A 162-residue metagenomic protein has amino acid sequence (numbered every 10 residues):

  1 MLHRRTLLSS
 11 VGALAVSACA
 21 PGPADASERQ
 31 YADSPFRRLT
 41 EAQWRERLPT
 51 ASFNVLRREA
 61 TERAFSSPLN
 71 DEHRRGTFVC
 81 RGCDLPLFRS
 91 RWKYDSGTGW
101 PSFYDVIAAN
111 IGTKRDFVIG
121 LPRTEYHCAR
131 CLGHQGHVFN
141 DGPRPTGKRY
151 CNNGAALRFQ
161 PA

Functional and structural regions predicted by a protein language model:
M1-A15: N-terminal secretory signal peptides and thylakoid transit peptides that target proteins across membranes
C19-V55, R63: C-terminal segment of N-terminal export signals and the immediately downstream linker at the start of the mature
R58-H73: N-terminal post-signal-peptidase region of extra-cytosolic proteins
D71-S102: Mid-length scaffold segments of soluble, non-membrane domains
T77, E125, K148: Residues immediately within or flanking Cys/His clusters that coordinate Zn2+ in small zinc-binding modules
C80, C128-C131: Short cysteine-rich clusters marking metal-coordination/redox-active sites
D84, L132, A155: Cys/His-coordinated zinc-binding microdomains
R89-S90, H137-V138, Q160: Short, non-ligating residues that shape and space the ligands of small metal-coordination modules and catalytic
